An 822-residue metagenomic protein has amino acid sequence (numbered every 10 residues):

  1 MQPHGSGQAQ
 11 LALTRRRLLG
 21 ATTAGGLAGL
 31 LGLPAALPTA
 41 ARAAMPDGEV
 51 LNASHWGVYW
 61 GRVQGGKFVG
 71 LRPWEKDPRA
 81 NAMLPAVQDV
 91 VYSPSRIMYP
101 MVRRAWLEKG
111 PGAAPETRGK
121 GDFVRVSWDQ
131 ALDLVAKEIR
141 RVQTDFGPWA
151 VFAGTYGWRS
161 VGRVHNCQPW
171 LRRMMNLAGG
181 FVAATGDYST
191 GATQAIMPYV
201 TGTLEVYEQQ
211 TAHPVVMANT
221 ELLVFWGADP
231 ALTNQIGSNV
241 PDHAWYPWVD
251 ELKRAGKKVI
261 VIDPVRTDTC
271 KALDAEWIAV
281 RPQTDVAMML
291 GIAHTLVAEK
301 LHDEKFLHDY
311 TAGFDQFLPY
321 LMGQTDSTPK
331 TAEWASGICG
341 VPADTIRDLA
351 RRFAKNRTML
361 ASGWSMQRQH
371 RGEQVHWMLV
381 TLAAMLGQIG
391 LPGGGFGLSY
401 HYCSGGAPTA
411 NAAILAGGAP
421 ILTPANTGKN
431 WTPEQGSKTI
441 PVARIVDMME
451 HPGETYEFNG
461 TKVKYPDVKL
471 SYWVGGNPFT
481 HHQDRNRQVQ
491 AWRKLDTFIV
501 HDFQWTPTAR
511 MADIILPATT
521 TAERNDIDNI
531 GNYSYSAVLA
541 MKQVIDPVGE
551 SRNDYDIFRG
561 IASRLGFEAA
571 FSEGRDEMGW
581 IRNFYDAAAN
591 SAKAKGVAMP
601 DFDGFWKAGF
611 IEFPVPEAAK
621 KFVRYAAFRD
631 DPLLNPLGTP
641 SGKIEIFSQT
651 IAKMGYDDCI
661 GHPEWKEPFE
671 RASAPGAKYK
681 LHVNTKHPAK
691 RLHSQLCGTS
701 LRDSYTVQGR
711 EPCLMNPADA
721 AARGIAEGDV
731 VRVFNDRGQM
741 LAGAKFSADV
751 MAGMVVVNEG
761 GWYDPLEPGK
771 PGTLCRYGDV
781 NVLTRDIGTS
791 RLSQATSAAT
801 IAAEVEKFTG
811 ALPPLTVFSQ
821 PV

Functional and structural regions predicted by a protein language model:
Q2-L301, P342, A721, P765-V822: N-terminal export/assembly segments and adjacent metallocofactor-ligating motifs of anaerobic energy-metabolism
G29, A183-A184, H302-K305, T345-R347 (+9 more regions): Acidic/polar loop patches that form or flank catalytic/metal-binding clefts of enzymes that bind anionic ligands
W106-Q130, L301-A343, P424-N426, T432 (+7 more regions): N-terminal leader/propeptide and maturation segments of large enzyme subunits in energy/redox metabolism and hydrolases
N166-E251, A255-K257, V261-I262, V286-A287 (+4 more regions): Extended redox/cofactor-interaction regions of prokaryotic respiratory oxidoreductases
D268, T506-A540: Flexible glycine/proline-rich, aromatic-decorated loop/lid segments
D274-A279, A522-E523, S536-P547: Short beta-alpha connecting loops at secondary-structure transitions that line or flank enzyme active sites
I292, G313-D447: Active-site phosphate/pyrophosphate-binding segments
D554-A608, K678, S694, T699-L714 (+1 more regions): Long, contiguous, secondary-structure-rich segments that constitute the structural scaffold of globular domains
